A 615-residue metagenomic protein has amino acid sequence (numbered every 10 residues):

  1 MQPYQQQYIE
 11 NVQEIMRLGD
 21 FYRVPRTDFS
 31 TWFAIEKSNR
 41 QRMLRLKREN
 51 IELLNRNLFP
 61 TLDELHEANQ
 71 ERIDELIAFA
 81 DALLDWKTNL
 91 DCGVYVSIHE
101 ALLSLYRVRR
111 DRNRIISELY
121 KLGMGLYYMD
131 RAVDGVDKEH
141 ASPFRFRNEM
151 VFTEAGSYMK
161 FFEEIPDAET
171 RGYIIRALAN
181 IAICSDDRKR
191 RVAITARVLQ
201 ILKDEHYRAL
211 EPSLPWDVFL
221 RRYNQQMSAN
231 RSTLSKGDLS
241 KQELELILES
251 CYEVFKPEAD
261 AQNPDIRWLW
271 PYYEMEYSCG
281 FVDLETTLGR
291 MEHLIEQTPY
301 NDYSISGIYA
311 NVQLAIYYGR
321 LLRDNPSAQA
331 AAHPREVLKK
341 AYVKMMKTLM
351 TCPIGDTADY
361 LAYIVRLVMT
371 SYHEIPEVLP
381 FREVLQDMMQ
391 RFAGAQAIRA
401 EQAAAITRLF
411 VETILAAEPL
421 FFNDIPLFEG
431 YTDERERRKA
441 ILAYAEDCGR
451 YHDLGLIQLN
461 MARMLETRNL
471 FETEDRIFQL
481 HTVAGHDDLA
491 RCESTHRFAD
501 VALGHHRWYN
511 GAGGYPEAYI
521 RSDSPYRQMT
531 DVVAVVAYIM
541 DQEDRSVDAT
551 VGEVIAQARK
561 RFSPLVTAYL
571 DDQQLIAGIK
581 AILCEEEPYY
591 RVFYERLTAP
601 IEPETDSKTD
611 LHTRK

Functional and structural regions predicted by a protein language model:
Q7-R42, H333-E374, I579-K615: Intrinsically disordered, glycine/charged-rich C-terminal tails and inter-domain linkers that flank nucleotidyl cyclase
Y8, E14-F59, N69, K87-S104 (+5 more regions): Helix-turn-helix repeat elements of alpha-solenoid scaffolds
I9-W86, D111-V136, E164-D186, P212-S235 (+3 more regions): Amphipathic alpha-helical repeat scaffolds of TPR domains
R107-D111, K160-P166, K203-L214, Y252-N263 (+2 more regions): Solenoid-like repeat scaffolds
E164-G172, S213-W216, D260, L361 (+5 more regions): Histidine/acidic-rich helix-loop-helix segments that form or flank divalent-metal centers in metalloenzyme catalytic
H293-E296, Y303-Q313, G319-D359: Extended, non-transmembrane interaction/recognition domains
K347-R476, Y519: Acidic/His-rich, divalent-metal-binding segments that scaffold phosphate/diphosphate chemistry
T467-L470, D544-A556: Short, charged, surface-exposed loops that flank catalytic or proteolytic processing sites
